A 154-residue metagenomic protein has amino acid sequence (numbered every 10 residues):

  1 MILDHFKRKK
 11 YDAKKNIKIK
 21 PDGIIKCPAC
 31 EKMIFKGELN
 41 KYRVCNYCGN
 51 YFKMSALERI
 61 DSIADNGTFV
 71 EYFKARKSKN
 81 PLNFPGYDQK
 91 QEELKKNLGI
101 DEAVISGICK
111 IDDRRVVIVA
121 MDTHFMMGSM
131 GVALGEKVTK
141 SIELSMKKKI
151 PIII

Functional and structural regions predicted by a protein language model:
M1-I154: Terminal-region recognition feature
